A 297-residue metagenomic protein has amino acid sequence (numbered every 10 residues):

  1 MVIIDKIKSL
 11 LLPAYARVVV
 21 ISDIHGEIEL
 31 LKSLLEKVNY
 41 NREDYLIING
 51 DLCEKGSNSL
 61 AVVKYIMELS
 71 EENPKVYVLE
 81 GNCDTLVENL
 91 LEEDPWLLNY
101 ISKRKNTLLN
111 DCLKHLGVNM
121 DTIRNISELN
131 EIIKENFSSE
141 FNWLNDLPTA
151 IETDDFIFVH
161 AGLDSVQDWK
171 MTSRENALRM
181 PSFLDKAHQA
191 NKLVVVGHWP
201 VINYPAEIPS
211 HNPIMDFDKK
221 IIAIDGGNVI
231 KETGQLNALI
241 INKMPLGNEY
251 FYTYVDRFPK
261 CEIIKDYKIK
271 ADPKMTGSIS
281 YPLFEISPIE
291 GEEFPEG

Functional and structural regions predicted by a protein language model:
M1-K64, E72: N-terminal active-site segment of His-dependent metallophosphoesterases
V20, L46-I48, V78-L79, I157 (+2 more regions): Residue-level marker for buried hydrophobic side chains located in beta-strands that build the well-ordered beta-sheet
D23, D51, I66, G81-N82 (+6 more regions): Divalent metal-coordination and catalytic microenvironments
H25-E29, E54-S57, C83-V87, S165 (+2 more regions): Active-site environment of divalent metal-dependent phosphoester hydrolases
S33-K37, A61-K64, E92-D94, T172-S173 (+2 more regions): Short, glycine/charged-enriched secondary-structure capping and boundary segments
K55-P148: Active-site neighborhood of divalent metal-dependent phosphoester bond hydrolases
R124-I222, N228-E232, M244, Y252-Y254: Acidic, His/Gly-enriched loop-helix segments that form or flank divalent-metal centers in metallo-dependent hydrolases
V196-G297: Acidic, His/Gly-rich catalytic cores of divalent-metal-dependent hydrolytic chemistry
